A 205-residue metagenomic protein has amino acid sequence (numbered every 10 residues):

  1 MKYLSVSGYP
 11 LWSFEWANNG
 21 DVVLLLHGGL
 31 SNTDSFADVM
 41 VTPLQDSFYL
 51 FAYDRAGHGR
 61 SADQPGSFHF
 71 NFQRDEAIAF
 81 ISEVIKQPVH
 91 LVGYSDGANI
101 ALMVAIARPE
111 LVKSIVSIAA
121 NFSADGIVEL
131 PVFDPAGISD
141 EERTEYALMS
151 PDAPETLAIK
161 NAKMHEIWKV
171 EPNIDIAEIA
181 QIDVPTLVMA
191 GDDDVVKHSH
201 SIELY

Functional and structural regions predicted by a protein language model:
S7-R60: Conserved HGGG/HGGXW glycine-rich cap/lid loop of the alpha/beta-hydrolase fold
S35-A37, S61-S67, G126-E129, S199: Conserved catalytic-core motifs of eukaryotic protein kinase domains, centered on the activation segment
P43, D192-Y205: Conserved loop-alpha-helix segment in the C-terminal half of the alpha/beta-hydrolase fold that carries the catalytic
F51-V92: Active-site loop/oxyanion-hole signature of alpha/beta-hydrolase fold enzymes
S61, S95, A119: Catalytic nucleophile serine of serine hydrolases, specifically the conserved "nucleophile elbow" pentapeptide
N99-A107, K113-E145: Flexible "cap/lid" loop of the alpha/beta hydrolase fold
A162-E178: Active-site nucleophile elbow and catalytic-triad environment of alpha/beta-hydrolase enzymes
I182, V188-A190: Short beta-strand/loop motif that positions the catalytic acidic residue of the alpha/beta-hydrolase fold
